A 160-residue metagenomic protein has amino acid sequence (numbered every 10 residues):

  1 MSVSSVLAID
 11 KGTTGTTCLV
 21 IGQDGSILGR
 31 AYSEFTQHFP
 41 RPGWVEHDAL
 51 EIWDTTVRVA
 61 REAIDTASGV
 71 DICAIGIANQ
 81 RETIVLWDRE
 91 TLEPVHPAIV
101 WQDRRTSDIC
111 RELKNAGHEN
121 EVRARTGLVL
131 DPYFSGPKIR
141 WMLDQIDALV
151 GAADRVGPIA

Functional and structural regions predicted by a protein language model:
M1-H96, A124: N-terminal glycine/serine-rich phosphate-binding loop of ATP-dependent small-molecule kinases, especially carbohydrate
R61-A160: Glycine-rich phosphate-binding/catalytic subdomain of phosphoryl-transfer and nucleotide/sugar-phosphate-processing
